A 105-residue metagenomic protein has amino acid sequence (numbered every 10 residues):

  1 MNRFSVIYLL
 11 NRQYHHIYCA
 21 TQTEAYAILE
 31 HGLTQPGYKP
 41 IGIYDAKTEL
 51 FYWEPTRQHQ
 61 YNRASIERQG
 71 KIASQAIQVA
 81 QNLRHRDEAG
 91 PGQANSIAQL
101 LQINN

Functional and structural regions predicted by a protein language model:
M1-H15, D45: Short aromatic-glycine-(Arg/Gly/Cys) micro-motifs in beta-strand/loop hairpins
Y8-L9, C19-G42: A short, charged, amphipathic alpha-helix used as a generic interaction element across diverse proteins
R12-Y18, L50-W53: Surface-exposed loop/edge segments in extracytoplasmic proteins
L33-N105: Short, mixed-charge low-complexity intrinsically disordered segments
